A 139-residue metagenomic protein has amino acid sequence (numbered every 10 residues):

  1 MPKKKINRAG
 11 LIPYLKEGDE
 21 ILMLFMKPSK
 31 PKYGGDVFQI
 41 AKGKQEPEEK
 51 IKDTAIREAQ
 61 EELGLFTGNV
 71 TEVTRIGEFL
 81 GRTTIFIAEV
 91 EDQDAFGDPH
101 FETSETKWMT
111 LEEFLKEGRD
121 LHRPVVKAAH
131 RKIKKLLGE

Functional and structural regions predicted by a protein language model:
M1-I40: N-terminal strand-loop-strand
G43-A129: Unchanged
I133: Hydrophobic "lid"/C-terminal helical patch of Rossmann-like NAD(P)-dependent dehydrogenase/epimerase domains
G138-E139: Short acidic DE-rich linear segments
